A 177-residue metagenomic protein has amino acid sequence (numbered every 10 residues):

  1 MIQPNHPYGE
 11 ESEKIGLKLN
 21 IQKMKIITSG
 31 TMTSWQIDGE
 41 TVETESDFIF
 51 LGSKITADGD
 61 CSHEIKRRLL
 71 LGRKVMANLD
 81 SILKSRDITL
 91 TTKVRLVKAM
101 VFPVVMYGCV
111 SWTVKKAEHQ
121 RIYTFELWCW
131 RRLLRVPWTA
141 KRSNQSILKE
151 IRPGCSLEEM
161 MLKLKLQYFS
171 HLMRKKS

Functional and structural regions predicted by a protein language model:
M1-Q167, K175-S177: Nucleotidyl polymerases of mobile genetic elements and RNA viruses
S170: Active-site nucleotide-donor binding segment shared across nucleotidyl transfer reactions
